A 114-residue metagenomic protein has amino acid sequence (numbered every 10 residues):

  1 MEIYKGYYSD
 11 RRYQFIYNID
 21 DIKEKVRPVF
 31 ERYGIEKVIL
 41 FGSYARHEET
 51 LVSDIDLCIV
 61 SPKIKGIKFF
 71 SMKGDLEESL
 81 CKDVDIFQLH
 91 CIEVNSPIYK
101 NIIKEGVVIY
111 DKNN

Functional and structural regions predicted by a protein language model:
M1-K37, A45-L51, P62-N114: Catalytic core of pol beta-like nucleotidyltransferases
D56-I59: Short beta-strand->loop micro-motif that forms the acidic, two-metal-ion catalytic signature in nucleotide-processing
